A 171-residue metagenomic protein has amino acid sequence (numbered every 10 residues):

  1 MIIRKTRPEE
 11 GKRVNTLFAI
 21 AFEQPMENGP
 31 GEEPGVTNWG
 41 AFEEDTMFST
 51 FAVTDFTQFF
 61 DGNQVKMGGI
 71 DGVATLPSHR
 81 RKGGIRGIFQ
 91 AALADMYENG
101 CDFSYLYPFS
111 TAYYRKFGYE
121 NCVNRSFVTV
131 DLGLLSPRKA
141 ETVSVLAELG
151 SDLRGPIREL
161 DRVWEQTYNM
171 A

Functional and structural regions predicted by a protein language model:
I2-A74, L160-A171: A conserved beta-strand-loop-helix scaffold within acyl/acetyltransferase catalytic domains
E9, P108-F109, D152: Short beta->alpha linker loops
F56-Q58, S78, T111: Short coil/turn motifs at secondary-structure junctions
I70-T75, R81-Y97: Conserved acetyl-CoA-binding loop-helix of GNAT-fold acetyltransferases
L76, Y107: Conserved residues at the C-terminal ends of beta-strands
Y97-D102, P108-S126: Conserved active-site alpha-helix within GNAT-family acetyltransferase domains
N121-A171: Amide-forming acyltransferase catalytic core, primarily the GNAT-like/NAT-type and related acyltransferase folds
